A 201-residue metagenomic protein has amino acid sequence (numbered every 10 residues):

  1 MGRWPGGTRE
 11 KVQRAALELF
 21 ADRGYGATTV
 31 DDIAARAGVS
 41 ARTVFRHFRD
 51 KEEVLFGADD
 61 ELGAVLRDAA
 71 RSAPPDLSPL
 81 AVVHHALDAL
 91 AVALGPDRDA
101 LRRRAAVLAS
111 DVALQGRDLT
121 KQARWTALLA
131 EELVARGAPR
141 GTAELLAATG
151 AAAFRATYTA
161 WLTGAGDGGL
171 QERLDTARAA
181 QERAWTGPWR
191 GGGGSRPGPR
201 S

Functional and structural regions predicted by a protein language model:
M1-R23, A27-V39, F56, V65: Basic, helix-initiating cap at the start of DNA-binding domains
A35, R49-D50: Residue-level detection of the helix-turn-helix DNA-binding "recognition helix"
S40-F48: Short hydrophobic/aromatic patch on the recognition helix
E52-L62: Alpha-helical DNA-contacting segments of helix-turn-helix folds
A64-A106, S110: Hydrophobic alpha-helical connector segments
L108, R140-A160, R173-A184: Hydrophobic alpha-helical segments that form the core of small-molecule binding pockets and/or dimer interfaces
V112-R136, E144-A148: Amphipathic alpha-helical packing segments from all-alpha helical-bundle domains
G166-S201: C-terminal peripheral helix-coil segments that are non-catalytic and often amphipathic
